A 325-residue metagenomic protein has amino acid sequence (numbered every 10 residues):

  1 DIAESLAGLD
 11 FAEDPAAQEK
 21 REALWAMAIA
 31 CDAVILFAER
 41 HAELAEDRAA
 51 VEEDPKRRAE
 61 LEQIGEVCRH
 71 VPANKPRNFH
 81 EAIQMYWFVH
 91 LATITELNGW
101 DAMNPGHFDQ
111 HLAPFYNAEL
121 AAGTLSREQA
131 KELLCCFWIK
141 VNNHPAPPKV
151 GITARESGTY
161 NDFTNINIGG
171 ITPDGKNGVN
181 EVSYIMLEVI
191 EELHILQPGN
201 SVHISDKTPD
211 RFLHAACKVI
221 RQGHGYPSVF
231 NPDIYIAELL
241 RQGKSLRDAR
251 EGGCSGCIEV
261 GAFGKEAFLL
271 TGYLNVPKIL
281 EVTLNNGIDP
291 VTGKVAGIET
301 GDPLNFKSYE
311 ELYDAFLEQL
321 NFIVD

Functional and structural regions predicted by a protein language model:
D1-M27, K56, E60-D325: Conserved catalytic cores of very large enzyme subunits
W25-F37: Extended non-globular scaffold/tether segments
L44-R48, F115-A118: Solvent-exposed, amphipathic alpha-helical segments
A45-L61: Short, Lys/Glu-rich amphipathic helical modules
